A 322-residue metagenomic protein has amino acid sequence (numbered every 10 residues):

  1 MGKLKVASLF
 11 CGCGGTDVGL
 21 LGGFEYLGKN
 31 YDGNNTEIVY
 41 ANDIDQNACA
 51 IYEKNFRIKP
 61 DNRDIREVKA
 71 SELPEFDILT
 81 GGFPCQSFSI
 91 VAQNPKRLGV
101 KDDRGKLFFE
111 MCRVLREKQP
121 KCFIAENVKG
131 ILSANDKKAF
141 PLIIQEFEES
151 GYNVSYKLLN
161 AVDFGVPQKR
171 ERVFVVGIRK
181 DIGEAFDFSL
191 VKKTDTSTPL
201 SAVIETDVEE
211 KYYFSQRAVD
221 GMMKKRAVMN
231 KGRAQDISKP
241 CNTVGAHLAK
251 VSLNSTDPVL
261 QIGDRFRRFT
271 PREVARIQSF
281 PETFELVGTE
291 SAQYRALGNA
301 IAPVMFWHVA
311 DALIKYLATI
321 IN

Functional and structural regions predicted by a protein language model:
G2-Q119, K129-S133, K138-P141: Core alpha/beta nucleotide-donor-binding catalytic domains of modification enzymes
G19, I51, E110, L142-E149 (+2 more regions): Amphipathic alpha-helical segments that form well-ordered structural scaffolds and often line/cohere around active
V68-I78, F88-T243, A249: Class I S-adenosyl-L-methionine
G82, C122, R268-P271: Short aromatic/basic micro-patch
F83-P84, P120, P167, P281 (+1 more regions): Proline-centered helix-kink/hinge sites
Y213-N322: C-terminal target-recognition/interaction regions appended to catalytic cores
